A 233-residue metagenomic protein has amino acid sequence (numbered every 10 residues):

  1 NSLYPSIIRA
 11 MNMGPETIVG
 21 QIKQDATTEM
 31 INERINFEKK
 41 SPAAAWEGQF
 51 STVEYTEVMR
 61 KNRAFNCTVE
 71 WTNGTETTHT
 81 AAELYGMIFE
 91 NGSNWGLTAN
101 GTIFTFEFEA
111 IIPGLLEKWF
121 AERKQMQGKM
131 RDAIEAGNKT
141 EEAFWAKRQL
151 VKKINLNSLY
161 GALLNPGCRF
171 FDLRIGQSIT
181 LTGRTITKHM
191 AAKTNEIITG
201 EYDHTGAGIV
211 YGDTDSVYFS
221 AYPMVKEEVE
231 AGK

Functional and structural regions predicted by a protein language model:
N1-K233: Conserved acidic
